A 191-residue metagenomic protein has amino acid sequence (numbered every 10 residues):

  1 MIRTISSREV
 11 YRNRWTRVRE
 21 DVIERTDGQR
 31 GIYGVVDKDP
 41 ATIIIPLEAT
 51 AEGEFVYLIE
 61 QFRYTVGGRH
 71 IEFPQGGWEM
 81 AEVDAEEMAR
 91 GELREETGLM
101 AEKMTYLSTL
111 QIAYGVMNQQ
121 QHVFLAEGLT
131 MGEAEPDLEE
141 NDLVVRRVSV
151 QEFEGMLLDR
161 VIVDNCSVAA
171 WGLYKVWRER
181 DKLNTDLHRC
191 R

Functional and structural regions predicted by a protein language model:
I2, S6, R69, M117 (+1 more regions): Nudix hydrolase/Nudix homology domain
R3-T4, M100-L107: A short coil-to-beta-strand element that immediately follows conserved catalytic motifs
S6-I45, A51: Acidic, metal-coordinating catalytic segment for phosphate/diphosphate chemistry, firing primarily on the Nudix
E9-N13, Y64, L110-H122: Acidic pyrophosphate-coordinating catalytic loop
R17-D21, G31, F55, R69 (+1 more regions): Short beta-strand micro-motifs in enzyme catalytic cores
E20-V22, P46-E48, L125-E127, R147-S149: Short, well-ordered beta-strand micro-motif
V22-D27, A113-E133: Active-site-adjacent beta-strand/loop module that shapes the phosphate/pyrophosphate-binding cleft
Y33-D39, I45, E52-G91, E139: Conserved Nudix-box catalytic region and its N-terminal flanking loop in Nudix hydrolases and closely related
